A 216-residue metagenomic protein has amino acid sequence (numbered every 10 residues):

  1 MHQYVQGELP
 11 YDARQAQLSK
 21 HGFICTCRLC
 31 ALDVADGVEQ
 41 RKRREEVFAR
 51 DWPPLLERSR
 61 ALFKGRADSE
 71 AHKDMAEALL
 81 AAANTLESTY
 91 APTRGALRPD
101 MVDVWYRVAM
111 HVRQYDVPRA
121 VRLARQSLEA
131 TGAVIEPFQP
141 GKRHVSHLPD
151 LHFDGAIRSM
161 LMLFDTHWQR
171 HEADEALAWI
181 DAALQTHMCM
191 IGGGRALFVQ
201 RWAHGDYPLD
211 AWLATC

Functional and structural regions predicted by a protein language model:
M1-D100: C-terminal SET catalytic tail plus cysteine-rich post-SET Zn-binding segment of SAM-dependent SET-domain
Y11-D12, G37-R41, I135-K142, I191-G194 (+1 more regions): Short, flexible/disordered secondary-structure transition segments
R44-E70, A81, A96-Y115, R125 (+2 more regions): Amphipathic alpha-helical repeat scaffolds of TPR domains
L55-L56, R107-V108, T131-P137, C189-G193 (+1 more regions): Eukaryote-specific, cytoplasm-facing alpha-helical/coiled-coil scaffolding segments in long proteins
A67-E87, D116-I135, E175-I180: Helix-turn-helix repeat elements of alpha-solenoid scaffolds
N84-P99, A130-H152: Flexible helix-coil transition and linker loops at the boundaries of alpha-helical arrays
A96-L97, M101, Y115-V117, T131-V134 (+1 more regions): Short coil/turn segments at helix-helix junctions and helix-capping linkers within large alpha-helical proteins
M160-C216: C-terminal interaction modules of eukaryotic adaptor/scaffold proteins
